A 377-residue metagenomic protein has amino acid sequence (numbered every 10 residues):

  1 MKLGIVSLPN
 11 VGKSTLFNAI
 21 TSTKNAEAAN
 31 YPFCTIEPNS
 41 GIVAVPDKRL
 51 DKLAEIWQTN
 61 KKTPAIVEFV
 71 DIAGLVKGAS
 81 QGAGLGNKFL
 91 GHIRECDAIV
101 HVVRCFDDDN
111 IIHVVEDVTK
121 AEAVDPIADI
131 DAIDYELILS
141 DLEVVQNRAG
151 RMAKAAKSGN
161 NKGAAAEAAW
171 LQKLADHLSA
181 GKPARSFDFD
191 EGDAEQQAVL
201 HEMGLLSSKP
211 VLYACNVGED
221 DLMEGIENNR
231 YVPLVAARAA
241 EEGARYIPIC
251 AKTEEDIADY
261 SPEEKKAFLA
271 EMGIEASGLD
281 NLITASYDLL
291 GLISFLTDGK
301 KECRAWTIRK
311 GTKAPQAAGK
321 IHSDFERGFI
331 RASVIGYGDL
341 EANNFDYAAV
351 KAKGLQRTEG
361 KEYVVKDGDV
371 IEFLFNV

Functional and structural regions predicted by a protein language model:
M1-A121, I127, D134, R151-M152: Conserved G1/Walker A P-loop phosphate-binding module
K2-V6, V11, F17, Q146 (+3 more regions): C-terminal-of-GTPase-core extension/linker across diverse P-loop GTPases
A26, C105, L139-L142, N161: Alpha-helix boundary/capping and short turn/kink residues
F33, D47-L50, T63-F69, A83-D97 (+9 more regions): Amphipathic alpha-helical transducer elements in NTP-driven molecular machines
N39, P64-V67, F89-I93, V100 (+7 more regions): Short, surface-exposed linear patches
L75-Q81, T119-V124, D131-L137, A156-G163 (+2 more regions): Flexible beta-alpha connector loops of hexameric P-loop NTPases
A121, Y135-S140, A175, S179-P183: Non-catalytic accessory segments flanking P-loop/AAA+ NTPase cores
